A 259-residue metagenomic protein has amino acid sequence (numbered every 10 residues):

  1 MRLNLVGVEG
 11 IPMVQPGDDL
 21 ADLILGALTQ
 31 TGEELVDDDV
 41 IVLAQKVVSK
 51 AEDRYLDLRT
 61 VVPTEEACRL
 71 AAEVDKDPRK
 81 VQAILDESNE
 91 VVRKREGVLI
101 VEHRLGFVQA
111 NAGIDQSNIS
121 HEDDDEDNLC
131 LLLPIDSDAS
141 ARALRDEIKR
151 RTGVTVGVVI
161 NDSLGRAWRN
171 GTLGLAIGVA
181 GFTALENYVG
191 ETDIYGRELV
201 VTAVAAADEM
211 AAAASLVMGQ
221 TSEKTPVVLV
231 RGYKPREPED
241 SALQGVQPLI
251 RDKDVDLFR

Functional and structural regions predicted by a protein language model:
M1-E65: N-terminal, positively charged regions that mediate nucleic acid binding
R2-I11, Q45, Y55-L58, E66-L132 (+2 more regions): A structural signal for small-residue-enriched, beta-sheet-centric alpha/beta enzyme cores and oligomeric scaffold folds
D18-E33, D136-V154: Phosphate-interacting basic helix/loop segments used at nucleotide- and nucleic-acid interfaces
